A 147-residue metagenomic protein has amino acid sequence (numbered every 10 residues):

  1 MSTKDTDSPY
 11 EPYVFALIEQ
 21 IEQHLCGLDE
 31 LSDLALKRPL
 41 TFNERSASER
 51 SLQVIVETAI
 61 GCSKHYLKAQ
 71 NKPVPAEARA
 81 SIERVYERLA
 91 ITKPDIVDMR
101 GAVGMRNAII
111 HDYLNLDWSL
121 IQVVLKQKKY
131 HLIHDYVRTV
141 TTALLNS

Functional and structural regions predicted by a protein language model:
M1-S147: Solvent-exposed interaction patches of small proteins and small membrane subunits
